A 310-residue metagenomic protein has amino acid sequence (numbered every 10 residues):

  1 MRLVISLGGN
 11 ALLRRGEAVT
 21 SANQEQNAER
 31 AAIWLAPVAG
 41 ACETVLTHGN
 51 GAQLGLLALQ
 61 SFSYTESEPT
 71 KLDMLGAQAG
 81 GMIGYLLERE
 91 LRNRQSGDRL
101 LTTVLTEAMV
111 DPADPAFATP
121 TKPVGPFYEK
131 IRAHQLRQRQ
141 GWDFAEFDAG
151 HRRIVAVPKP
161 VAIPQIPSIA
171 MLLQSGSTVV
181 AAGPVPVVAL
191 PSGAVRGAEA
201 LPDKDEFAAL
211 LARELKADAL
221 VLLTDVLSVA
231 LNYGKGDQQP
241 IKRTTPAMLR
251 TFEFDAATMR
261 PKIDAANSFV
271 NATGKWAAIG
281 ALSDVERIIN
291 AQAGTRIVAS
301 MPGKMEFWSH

Functional and structural regions predicted by a protein language model:
M1-H310: C-terminal catalytic "cap/lid" subdomain
